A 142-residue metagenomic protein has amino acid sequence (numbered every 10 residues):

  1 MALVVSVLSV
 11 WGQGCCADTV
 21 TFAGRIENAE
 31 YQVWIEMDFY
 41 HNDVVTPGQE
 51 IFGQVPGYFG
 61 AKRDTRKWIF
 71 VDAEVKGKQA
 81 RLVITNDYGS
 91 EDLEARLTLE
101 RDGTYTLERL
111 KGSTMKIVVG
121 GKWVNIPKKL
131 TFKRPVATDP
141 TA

Functional and structural regions predicted by a protein language model:
M1-V10: Bacterial N-terminal signal peptides
C15-R96, E100, Y105-A142: Central antiparallel beta-sheet cores of small beta-barrel/beta-sandwich binding domains
